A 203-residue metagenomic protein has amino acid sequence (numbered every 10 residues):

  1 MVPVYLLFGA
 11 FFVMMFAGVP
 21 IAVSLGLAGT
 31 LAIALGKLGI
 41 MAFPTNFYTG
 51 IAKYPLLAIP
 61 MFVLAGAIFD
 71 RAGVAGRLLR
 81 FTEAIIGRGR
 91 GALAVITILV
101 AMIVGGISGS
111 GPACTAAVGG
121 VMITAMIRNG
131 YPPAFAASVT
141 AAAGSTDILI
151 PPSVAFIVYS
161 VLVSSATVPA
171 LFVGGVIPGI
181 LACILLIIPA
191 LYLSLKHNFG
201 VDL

Functional and structural regions predicted by a protein language model:
M1-L203: Alpha-helical transmembrane segments of multi-pass membrane transport proteins
